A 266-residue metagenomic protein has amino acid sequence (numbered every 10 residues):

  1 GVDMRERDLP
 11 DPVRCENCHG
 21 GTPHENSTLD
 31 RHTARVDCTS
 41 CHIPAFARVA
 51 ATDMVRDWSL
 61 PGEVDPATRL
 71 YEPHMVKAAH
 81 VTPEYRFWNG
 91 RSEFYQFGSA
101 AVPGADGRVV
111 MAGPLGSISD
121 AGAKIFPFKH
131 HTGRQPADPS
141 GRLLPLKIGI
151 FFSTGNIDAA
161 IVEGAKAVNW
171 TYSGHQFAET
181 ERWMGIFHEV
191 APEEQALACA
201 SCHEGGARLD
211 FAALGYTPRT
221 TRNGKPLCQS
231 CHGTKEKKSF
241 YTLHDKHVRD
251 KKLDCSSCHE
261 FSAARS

Functional and structural regions predicted by a protein language model:
G1-S59, G174-E193, L197-S266: Inter-heme linker and motif-flanking segments adjacent to c-type heme-binding CXXCH motifs in c-type cytochromes
E6, S27, D53-D57, D65-G90 (+6 more regions): Extended interaction regions within the primary functional domain
D11-P114: Repeat-solenoid scaffold signature
V76-K77, E163-K166, K235: Low-complexity, flexible helical/coil segments
R91, Q96-P226: Extended surface/linker regions that mediate inter-domain or inter-protein docking in multi-component redox
